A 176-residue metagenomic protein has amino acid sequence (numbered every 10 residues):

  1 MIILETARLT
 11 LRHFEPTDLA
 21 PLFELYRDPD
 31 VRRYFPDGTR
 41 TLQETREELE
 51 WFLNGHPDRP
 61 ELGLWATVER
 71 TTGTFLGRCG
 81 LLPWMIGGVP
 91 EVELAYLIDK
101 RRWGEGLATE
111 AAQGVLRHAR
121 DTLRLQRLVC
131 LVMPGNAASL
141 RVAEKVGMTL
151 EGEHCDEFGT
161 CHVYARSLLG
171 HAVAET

Functional and structural regions predicted by a protein language model:
M1-R101, G114-H118, T122, L131-M133 (+1 more regions): GNAT-family acyltransferases
G104-H118, A137-K145: Conserved acetyl-CoA-binding loop-helix of GNAT-fold acetyltransferases
